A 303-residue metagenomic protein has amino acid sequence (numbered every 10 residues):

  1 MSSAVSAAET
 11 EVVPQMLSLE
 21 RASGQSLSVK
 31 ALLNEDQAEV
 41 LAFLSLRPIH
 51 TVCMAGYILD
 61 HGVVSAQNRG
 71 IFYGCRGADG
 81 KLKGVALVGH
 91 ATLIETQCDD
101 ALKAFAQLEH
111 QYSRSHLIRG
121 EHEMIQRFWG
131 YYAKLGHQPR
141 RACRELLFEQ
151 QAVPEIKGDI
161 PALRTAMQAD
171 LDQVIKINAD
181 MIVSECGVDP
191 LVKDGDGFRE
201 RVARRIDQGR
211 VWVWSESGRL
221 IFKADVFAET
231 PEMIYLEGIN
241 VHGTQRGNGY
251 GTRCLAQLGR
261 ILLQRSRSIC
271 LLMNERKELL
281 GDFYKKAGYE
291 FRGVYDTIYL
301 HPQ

Functional and structural regions predicted by a protein language model:
S2-S18, G77-K83, L87-P161, I298: Acyl-donor-binding surface of acyltransferase catalytic domains
A4-M54, V153-L191: Short amphipathic alpha-helix that is part of the acyltransferase structural core
R21-E35, A42-L117, I221-E237: Conserved donor-binding loop and adjoining core beta-sheet/short helix segment in diverse acyl/aminoacyl transferases
D99-L108, V241, G247-L263, D282 (+1 more regions): Conserved acetyl-CoA-binding loop-helix of GNAT-fold acetyltransferases
S113-H122, M233, L262-M273: Conserved GNAT acetyl-CoA-binding A-motif
R119-I125, L271-D282, T297-Q303: Conserved beta-strand-loop-alpha-helix junction that forms the acyl-donor binding cleft
G158-M233: Flexible, substrate/cofactor-facing loop regions flanked by secondary structure within enzyme catalytic domains
I239-V241, M273: Hydrophobic adenine-recognition pocket in adenosine-nucleotide-binding enzymes
